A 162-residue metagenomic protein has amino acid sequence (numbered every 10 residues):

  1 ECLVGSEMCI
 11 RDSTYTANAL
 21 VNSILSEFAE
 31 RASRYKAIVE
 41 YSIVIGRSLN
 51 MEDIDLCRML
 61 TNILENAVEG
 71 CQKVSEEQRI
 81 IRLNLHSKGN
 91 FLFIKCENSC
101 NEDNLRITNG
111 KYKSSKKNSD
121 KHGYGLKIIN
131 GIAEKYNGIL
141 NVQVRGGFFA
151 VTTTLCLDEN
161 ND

Functional and structural regions predicted by a protein language model:
E1-G5, C9-I10: Single conserved hydrophobic/aromatic residue that forms the stacking wall/gate of nucleotide- or nucleobase-binding
S13, A17, V39-M59, K117: Conserved short strand/loop->alpha-helix "switch" segment adjacent to the catalytic nucleotide/phosphoryl-transfer site
A17-Y35: Short beta-to-alpha transition helix within the HATPase_c
D53-E76: Conserved ATP-binding N-box helix of the HATPase_c
Q78-N90: Short beta-strand/loop element within the Bergerat-fold HATPase_c
N90-G123, C156: Glycine-rich/acidic phosphate-handling loop/turn and adjacent ATP-lid/helix of nucleotide-binding kinase/ATPase domains
N137-G147: Glycine-rich ATP-binding loops of the HATPase_c
